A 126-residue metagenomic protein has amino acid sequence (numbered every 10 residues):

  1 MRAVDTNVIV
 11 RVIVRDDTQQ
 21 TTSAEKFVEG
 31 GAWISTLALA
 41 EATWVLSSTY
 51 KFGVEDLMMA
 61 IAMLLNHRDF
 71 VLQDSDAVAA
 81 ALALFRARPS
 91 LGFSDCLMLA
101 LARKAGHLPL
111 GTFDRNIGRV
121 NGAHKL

Functional and structural regions predicted by a protein language model:
M1, L99-L126: Acidic, PIN/NYN-like endoribonuclease modules and their adjacent C-terminal/linker elements
M1-I34, T49-A62: Short, well-structured N-terminal submotif of metal-dependent ribonuclease cores
V4-D5, I34, L91-G92, D114-R115 (+1 more regions): Histidine- and aromatic-rich ligand-binding microenvironments
R11-I13, V45, V120: Residues that scaffold the ATP/ADP-binding catalytic core of kinase and kinase-like folds
E29-W33, A87, G106-H107, N121-G122: Short glycine/proline-enriched coil/turn segments at helix->beta-strand junctions
T43-S47, A62-L65, L82, L99: Amphipathic alpha-helical segments within well-ordered protein domains
D69-G111: Active-site neighborhoods of divalent-metal-dependent phosphate/nucleic-acid chemistry enzymes
